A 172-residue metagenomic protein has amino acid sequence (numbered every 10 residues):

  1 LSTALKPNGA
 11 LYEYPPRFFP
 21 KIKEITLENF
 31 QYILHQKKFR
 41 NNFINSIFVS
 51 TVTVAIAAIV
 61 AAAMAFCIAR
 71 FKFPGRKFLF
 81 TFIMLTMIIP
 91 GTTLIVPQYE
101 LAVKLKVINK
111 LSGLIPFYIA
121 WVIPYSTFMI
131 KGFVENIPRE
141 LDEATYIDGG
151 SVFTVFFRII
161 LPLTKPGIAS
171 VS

Functional and structural regions predicted by a protein language model:
L1-S172: A structural signal for multi-pass alpha-helical bundles of membrane permease subunits that mediate small-molecule
